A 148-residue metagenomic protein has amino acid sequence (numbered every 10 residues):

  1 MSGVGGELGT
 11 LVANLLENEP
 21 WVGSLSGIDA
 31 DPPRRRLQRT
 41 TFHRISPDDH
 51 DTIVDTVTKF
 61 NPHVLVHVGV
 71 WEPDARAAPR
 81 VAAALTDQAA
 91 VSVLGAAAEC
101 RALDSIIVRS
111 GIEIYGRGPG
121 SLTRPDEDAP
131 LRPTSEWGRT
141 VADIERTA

Functional and structural regions predicted by a protein language model:
M1-W21: N-terminal Rossmann NAD(P)H-binding glycine-rich loop of SDR-like oxidoreductase domains
S2, I28, V68-G69, I106-I112: SDR active-site strand-loop-helix element
A30-R34: Helix N-cap at the beta1-alpha1 junction of Rossmann-like dinucleotide-binding domains, i.e., the first residues
L37-H50: Rossmann-fold cofactor-recognition segment
P47-Q88, R117: NAD(P)H-binding glycine-rich loop region in Rossmannoid oxidoreductase-like domains and their noncatalytic homologs
A82-A90, I107, T140-V141: Short alpha-helix in the Rossmann-fold core of NAD(P)-dependent oxidoreductases
V91-S135: Conserved Rossmann-fold NAD(P)-dependent oxidoreductase catalytic core, especially the SDR/UDP-sugar
R132-A148: Active-site Tyr-X1-5-Lys
